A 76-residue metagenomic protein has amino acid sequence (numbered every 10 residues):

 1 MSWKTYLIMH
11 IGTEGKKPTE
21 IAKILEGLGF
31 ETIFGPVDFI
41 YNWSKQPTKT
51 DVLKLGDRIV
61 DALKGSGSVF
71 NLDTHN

Functional and structural regions predicted by a protein language model:
M1-Y6, G12-N76: Long, contiguous binding/interaction regions
